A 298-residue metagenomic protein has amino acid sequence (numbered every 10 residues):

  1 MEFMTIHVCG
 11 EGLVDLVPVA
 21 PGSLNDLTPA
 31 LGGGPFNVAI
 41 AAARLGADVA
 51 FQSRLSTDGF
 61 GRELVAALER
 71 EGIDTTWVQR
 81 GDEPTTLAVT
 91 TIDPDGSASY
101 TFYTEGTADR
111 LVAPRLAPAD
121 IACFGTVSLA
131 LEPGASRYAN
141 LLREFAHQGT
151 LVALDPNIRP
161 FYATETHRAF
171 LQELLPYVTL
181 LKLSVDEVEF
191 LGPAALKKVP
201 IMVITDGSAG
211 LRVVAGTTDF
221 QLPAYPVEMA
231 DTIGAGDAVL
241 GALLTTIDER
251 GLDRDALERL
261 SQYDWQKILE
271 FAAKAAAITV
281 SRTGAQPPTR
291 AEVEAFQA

Functional and structural regions predicted by a protein language model:
M1-H7, P193-A298: Conserved phosphate-binding/catalytic region of the ribokinase-like
M1-P21: Positively charged, low-complexity intrinsically disordered leader regions
E2-H7, A67-E69, T75, P94-F220 (+3 more regions): Ribokinase/PfkB-type carbohydrate-kinase core domain
T5-I6, S23-A88, I92-S97, T104-D109: Substrate-binding N-lobe of the ribokinase-like
E11, S53-T57, N157: Cofactor-binding loop segments of dinucleotide-utilizing enzymes, especially the Rossmann-like FAD- and NAD(P)+-binding
G12, L16, P156-I158, V185 (+3 more regions): Generic detector of well-ordered alpha-helical packing
D26-G33, G59, A169, A230 (+2 more regions): Residues at secondary-structure transition points
